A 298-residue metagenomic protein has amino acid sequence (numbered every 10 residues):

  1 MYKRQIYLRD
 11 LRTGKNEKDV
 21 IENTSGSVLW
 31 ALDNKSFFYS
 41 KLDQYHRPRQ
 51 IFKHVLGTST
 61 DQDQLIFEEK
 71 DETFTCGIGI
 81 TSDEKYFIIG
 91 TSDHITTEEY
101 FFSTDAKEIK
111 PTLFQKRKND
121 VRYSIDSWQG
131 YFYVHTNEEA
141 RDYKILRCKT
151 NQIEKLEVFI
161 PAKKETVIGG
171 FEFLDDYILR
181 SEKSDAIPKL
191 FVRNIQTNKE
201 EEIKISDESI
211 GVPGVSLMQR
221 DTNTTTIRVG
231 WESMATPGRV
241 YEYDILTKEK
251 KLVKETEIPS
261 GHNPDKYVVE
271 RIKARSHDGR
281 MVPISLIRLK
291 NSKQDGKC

Functional and structural regions predicted by a protein language model:
K3-P283, I287-K297: Peripheral, non-catalytic segments that deliver or gate enzyme domains
